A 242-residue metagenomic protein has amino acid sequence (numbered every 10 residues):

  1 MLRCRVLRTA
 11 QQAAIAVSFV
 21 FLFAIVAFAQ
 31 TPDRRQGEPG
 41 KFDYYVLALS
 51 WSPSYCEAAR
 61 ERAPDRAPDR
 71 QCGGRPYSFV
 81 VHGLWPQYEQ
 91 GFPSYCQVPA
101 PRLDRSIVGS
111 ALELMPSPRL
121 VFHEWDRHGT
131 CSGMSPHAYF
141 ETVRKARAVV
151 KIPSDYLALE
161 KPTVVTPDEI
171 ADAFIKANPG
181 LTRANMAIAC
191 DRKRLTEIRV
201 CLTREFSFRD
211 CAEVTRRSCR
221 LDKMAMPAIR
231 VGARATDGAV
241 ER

Functional and structural regions predicted by a protein language model:
M1-T9: N-terminal secretory signal peptides that target proteins for export/translocation
Q11-A13, T31: Intrinsic disorder/low-complexity segments enriched in polar/small residues
A13-I25: Bacterial N-terminal signal peptides
F21-F23, P39, S117, R192: A generic structural signal for short, solvent-exposed coil/turn residues that cap or connect secondary-structure
A27-A29: Boundary at the C-terminal end of the N-terminal hydrophobic targeting segment
T31-E57, E61-A63, A67-R70, L112: Aromatic-lined ligand-binding clefts that engage carbohydrates, nucleic acids, or primary amines
R60-R242: Domain-level detector of nuclease and nuclease-like folds in predominantly extracellular/periplasmic contexts
